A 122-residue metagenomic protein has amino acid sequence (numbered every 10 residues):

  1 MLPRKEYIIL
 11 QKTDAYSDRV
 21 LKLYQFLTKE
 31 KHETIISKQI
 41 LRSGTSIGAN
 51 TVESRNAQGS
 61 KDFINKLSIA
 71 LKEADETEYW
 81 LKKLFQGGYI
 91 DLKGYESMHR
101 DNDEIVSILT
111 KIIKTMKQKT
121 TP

Functional and structural regions predicted by a protein language model:
M1-A49, E53, A57-P122: Short, C-terminally biased terminal segments at protein or domain edges
